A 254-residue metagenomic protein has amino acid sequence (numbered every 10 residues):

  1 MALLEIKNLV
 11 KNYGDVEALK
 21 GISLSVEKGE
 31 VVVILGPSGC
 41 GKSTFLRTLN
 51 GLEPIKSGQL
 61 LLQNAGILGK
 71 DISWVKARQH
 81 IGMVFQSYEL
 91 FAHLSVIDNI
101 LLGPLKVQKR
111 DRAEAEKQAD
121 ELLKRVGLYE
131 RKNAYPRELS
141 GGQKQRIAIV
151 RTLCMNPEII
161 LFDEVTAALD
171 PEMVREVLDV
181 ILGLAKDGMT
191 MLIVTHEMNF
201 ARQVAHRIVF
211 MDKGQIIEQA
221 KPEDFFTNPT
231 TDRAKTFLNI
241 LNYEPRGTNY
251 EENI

Functional and structural regions predicted by a protein language model:
M1-V10, R246-I254: ABC-family P-loop ATPase nucleotide-binding domain
A2-P222: ABC family nucleotide-binding domain
Q219, E223-I254: C-terminal boundary and immediately downstream tail of ABC-type ATPase nucleotide-binding domains
